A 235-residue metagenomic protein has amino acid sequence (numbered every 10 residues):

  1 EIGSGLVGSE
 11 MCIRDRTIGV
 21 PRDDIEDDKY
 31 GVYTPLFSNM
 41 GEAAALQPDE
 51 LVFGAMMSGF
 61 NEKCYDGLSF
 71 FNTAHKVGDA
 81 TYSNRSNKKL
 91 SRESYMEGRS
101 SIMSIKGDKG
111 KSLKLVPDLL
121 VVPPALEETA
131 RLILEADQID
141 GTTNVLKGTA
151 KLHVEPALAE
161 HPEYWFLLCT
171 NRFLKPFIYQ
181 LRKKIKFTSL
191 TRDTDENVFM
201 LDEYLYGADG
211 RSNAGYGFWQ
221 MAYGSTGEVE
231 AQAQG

Functional and structural regions predicted by a protein language model:
E1-G8, I13: Single conserved hydrophobic/aromatic residue that forms the stacking wall/gate of nucleotide- or nucleobase-binding
R14-E26, V77, K114-P117: Glycine-rich, often proline-containing surface loops adjacent to acidic residues and nearby aromatics that form
D15, T34-F37: Generic internal hydrophobic packing segments that stabilize the cores of diverse globular domains
P21-I25, A45, D49-V52, M56-M57 (+3 more regions): An acidic- and aromatic-residue-enriched active-site/binding cleft used to recognize and process polar
D28-P35, E42-S104: Alpha-helical scaffold segments that mediate packing/assembly in large oligomeric complexes
T73-D108, K114-L119, A125-G235: Sequence/fold signature of self-assembling virion shell proteins
